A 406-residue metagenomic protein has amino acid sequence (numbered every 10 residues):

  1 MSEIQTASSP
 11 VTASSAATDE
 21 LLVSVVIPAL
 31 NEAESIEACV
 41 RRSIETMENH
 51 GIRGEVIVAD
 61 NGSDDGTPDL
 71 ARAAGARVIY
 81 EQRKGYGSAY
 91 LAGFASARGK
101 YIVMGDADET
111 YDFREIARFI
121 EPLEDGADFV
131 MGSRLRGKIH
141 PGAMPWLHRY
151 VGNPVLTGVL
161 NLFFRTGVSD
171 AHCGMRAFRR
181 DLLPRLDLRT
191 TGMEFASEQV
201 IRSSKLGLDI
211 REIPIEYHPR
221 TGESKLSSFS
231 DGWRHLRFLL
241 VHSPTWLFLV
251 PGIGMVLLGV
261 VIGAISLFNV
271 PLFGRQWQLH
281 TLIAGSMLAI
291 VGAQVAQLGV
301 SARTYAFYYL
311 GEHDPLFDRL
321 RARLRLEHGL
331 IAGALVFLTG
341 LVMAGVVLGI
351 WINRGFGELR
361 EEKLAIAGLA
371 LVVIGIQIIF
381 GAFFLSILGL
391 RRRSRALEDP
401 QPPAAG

Functional and structural regions predicted by a protein language model:
M1-D19, R165, T190-G406: Hydrophobic helical membrane-anchoring modules
L22-S24, E55, E198: Cell-envelope/extracellular polymer assembly enzymes that use nucleotide-activated donors
V23-E32, C39, A59, G375: A conserved hydrophobic helix/loop-capping motif in glycosyltransferases and polysaccharide synthases
V40, I44, H50-G62, G375: Short beta-strand/loop segment that forms part of the nucleotide-sugar
H50-I57, P68-S96: Conserved donor nucleotide-binding strand/loop of the catalytic core
D60-P68, E109: A conserved acidic beta->alpha catalytic loop
E81-S96, Y101, T110-M193, P219-L236 (+1 more regions): Acceptor/aglycone-binding surface of glycosyltransferases and processive sugar-polymer synthases
